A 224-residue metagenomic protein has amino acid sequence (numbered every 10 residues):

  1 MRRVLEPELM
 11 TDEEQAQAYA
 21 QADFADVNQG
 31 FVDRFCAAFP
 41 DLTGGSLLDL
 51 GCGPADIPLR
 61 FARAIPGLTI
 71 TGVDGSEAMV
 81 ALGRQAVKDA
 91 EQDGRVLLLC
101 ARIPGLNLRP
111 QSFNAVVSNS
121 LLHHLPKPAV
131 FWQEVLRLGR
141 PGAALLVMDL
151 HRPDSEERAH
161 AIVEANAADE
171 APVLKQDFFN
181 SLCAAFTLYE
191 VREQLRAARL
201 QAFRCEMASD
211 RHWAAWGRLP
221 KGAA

Functional and structural regions predicted by a protein language model:
M1-A18: N-terminal, positively charged/glycine-rich alpha-helical extensions of SAM-dependent methyltransferases
A25-G44: Conserved alpha-helix/loop element of class I SAM-dependent methyltransferases that forms part of the SAM/SAH-binding
L48, A55-G105: Class I SAM-dependent methyltransferase SAM/SAH-binding core
V117: A conserved beta-strand element that flanks and buttresses the S-adenosyl-L-methionine
H123-H124: A short His-aromatic
V130-P141: A short glycine-rich, Lys/Arg-flanked "PGG" loop and its adjoining helix->strand segment in the class I
A143-D149: Conserved beta-strand signature within the Rossmann-like core of class I S-adenosyl-L-methionine
L150-A198, F203-M207, H212-A214: C-terminal alpha-helical "lid/dimerization" subdomain adjacent to the S-adenosyl-L-methionine
